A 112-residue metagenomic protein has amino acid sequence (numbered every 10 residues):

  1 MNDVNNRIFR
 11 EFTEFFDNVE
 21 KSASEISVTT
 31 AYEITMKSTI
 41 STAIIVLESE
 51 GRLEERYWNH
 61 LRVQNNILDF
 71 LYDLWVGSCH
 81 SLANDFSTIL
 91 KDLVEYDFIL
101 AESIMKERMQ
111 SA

Functional and structural regions predicted by a protein language model:
M1-A112: Acidic interaction surfaces
